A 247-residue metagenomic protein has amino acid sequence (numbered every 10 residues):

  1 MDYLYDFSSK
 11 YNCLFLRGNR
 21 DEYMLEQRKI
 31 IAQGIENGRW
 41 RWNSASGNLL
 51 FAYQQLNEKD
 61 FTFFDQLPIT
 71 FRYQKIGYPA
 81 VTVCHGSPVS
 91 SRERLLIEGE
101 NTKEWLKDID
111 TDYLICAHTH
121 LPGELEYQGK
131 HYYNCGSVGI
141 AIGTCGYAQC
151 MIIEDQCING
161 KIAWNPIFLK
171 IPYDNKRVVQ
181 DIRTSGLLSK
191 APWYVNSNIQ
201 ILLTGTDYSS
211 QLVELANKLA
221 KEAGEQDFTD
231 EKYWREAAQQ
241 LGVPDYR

Functional and structural regions predicted by a protein language model:
Y3-F71, Y78-A80, L96-D110: Active-site neighborhood of divalent metal-dependent phosphoester bond hydrolases
L14-N19, C84, Y113-P122, Y132-G136: Active-site neighborhood of phospho(di)ester-bond hydrolases with catalytic His/Asp-centered motifs
R20-L25, V89, I115-E126, I140-G143: Active-site environment of divalent metal-dependent phosphoester hydrolases
T70-R72, V83, E124, C150-I152: Conserved hydrophobic/aromatic beta-strand scaffold that supports enzyme active sites
Y73-Q74, L106, G123-G129: Short loop/helix-cap segments at secondary-structure boundaries that form the rim of catalytic
A80-P88: Short acidic, glycine-rich surface-loop motifs adjacent to enzyme active sites
G86, R92-I97, L125-Q128, T144-Y147: A short secondary-structure junction signal
Y127-C135, G139-R247: Acidic, His/Gly-rich catalytic cores of divalent-metal-dependent hydrolytic chemistry
